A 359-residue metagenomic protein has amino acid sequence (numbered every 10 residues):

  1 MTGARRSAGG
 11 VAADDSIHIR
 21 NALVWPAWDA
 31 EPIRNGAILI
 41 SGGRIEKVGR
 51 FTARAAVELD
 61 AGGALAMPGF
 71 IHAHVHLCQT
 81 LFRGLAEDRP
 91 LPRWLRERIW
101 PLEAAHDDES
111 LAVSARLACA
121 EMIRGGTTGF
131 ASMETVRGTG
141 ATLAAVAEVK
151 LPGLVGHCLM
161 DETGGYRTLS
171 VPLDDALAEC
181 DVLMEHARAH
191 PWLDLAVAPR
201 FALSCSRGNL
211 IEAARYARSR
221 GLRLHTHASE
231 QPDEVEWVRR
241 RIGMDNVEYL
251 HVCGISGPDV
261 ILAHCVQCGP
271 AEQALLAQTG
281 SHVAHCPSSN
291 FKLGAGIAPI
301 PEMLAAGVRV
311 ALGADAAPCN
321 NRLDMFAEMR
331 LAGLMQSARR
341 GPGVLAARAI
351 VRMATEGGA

Functional and structural regions predicted by a protein language model:
M1-R54, L65: N-terminal metal-binding scaffold of metallo-dependent hydrolase/deaminase domains
D14-R20, A53-W94, R116, I123-R124: Replace "His-x-His-based motif
A22-W25, A115-M122, H282, N290-K292 (+1 more regions): C-terminal helical cap
L81-V113, H157-A176, P232-G257, T279-H282 (+1 more regions): Active-site gating loops and adjacent loop-to-helix segments of metal-dependent hydrolytic enzymes
R83-L151, D175-A189: Alpha-helical scaffold segments that flank or form the walls of functional sites
A141-V266: Metal-coordinating catalytic core of metallo-dependent amide/deamination hydrolases
K150-P152, A217-L222, I255-P258, L275-A284 (+2 more regions): Glycine-enriched alpha-helix->loop->beta-strand junction motifs that scaffold or abut catalytic
V252-D259, P301-A359: His/Asp/Glu-enriched, well-ordered alpha-helical/loop segment that forms or immediately abuts the divalent-metal
